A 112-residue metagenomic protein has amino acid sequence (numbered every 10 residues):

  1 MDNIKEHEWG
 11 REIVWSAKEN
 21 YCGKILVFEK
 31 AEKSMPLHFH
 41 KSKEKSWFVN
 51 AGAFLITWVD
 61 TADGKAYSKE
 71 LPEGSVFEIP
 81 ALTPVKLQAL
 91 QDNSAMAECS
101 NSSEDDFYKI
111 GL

Functional and structural regions predicted by a protein language model:
M1-I25, S34-P36, K69, L112: A short, N-terminal "cap"/entry segment at the start of jelly-roll beta-barrel domains of the cupin/DSBH fold
K5, K86-L112: Double-stranded beta-helix
I25-W47: Short, well-structured hydrophobic secondary-structure segments
V27-F28, F48, E70, E78: Residue-level "contact hotspot" at macromolecular interaction interfaces
M35-H38, I56-W58, F77-I79, P84-L90 (+1 more regions): Short beta-strand His + acidic residue motifs that chelate non-heme Fe in jelly-roll/DSBH and cupin folds
K41-T61: Glycine- and acidic-residue-biased ligand/ion/polar-headgroup-sensing regions
S46, S68-E70, P84, N93: Well-ordered beta-strand positions in beta-sheet-rich domains
D60-L82: Short acidic-glycine-tyrosine-enriched beta hairpin
